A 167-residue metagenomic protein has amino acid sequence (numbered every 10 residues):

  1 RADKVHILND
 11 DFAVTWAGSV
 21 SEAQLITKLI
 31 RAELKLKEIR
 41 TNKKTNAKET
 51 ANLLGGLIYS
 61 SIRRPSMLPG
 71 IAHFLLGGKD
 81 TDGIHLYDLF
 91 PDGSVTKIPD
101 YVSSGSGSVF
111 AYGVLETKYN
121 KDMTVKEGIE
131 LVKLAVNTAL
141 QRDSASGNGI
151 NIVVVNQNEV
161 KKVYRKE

Functional and structural regions predicted by a protein language model:
R1-P69, V95-L131, S144-S146, N156-E167: Conserved short S/T/G-enriched processing/targeting/catalytic segments and their helical context
F12, F74, Y87, I150: A broad, low-specificity signal marking well-ordered, structured residues that form hydrophobic/aromatic
V20, D80, G93, A135-N137: Acidic, glycine-rich active-site loops and adjacent beta-strand->loop/helix elements that engage anionic groups
M67-A72, D80-I84, G147: Short gly/pro-enriched beta-turn/loop segments at secondary-structure junctions
L76-D92, E167: Acidic-glycine-rich active-site phosphate/pyrophosphate-binding loop
L76-K79, V153-Q157: Short hydrophobic alpha-helical segments used for membrane anchoring or interfacial signaling
I84-D88, I152, V160: Hydrophobic beta-strand positions in blades of beta-propellers and related beta-sheet-rich domains
V136-S146: Short arginine-rich
